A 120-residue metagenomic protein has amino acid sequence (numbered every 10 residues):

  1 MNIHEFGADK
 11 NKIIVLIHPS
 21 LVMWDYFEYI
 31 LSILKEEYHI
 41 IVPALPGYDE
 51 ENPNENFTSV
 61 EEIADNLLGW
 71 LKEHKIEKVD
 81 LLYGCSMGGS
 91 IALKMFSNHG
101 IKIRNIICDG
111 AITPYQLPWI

Functional and structural regions predicted by a protein language model:
F6-N52: Conserved HGGG/HGGXW glycine-rich cap/lid loop of the alpha/beta-hydrolase fold
I13, H39, V79-L81, I103-N105: Structural signature of beta-strand start/N-cap positions in the alpha/beta core of ABC transporter nucleotide-binding
S20, S86-M87, I112-T113: Short, flexible active-site-adjacent loop segments at beta-strand->alpha-helix junctions, enriched in small/polar
Y29, K94-N98: Active-site signature of alpha/beta-hydrolase-fold catalytic machinery across serine- and Asp/Cys-nucleophile hydrolases
I41-Y83: Active-site loop/oxyanion-hole signature of alpha/beta-hydrolase fold enzymes
E51, A92-L93, Q116-L117: Glycine/Thr-rich phosphate-binding loops of Rossmann-like dinucleotide-binding domains
G84-G88, A92: Gly/Ala-rich beta-loop-alpha elbow adjacent to hydrolase catalytic centers
S97, I103-I120: Flexible "cap/lid" loop of the alpha/beta hydrolase fold
